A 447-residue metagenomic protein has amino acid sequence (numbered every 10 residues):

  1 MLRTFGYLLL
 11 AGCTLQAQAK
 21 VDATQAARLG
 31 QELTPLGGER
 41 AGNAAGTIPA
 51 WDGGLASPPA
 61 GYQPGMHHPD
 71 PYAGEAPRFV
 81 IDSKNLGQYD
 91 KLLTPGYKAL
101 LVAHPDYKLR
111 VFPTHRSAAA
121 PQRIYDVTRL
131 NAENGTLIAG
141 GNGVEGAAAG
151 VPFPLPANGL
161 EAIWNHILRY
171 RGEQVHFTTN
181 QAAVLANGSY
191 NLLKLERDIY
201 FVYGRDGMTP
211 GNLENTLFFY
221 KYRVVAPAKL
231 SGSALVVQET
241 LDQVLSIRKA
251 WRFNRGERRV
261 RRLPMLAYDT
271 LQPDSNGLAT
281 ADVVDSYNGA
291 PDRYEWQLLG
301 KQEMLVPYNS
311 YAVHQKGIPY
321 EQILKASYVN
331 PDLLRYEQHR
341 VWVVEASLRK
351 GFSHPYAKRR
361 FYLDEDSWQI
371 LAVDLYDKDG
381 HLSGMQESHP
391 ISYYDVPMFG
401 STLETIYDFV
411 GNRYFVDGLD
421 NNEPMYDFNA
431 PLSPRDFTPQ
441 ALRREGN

Functional and structural regions predicted by a protein language model:
M1-G6: Bacterial N-terminal signal peptides that target proteins for export
L8-L10: Conserved ASCE/P-loop NTPase catalytic core
G12-A17: N-terminal signal peptide c-region/cleavage motif recognized by signal peptidases
K20, P58-Y62, H68-P71, D126-G140 (+3 more regions): Charged/polar interaction segments and conserved charged motifs
K20-V21, A26-G54, I81, T94 (+2 more regions): Gly/Pro-enriched, hydrophobic low-complexity segments that function as extracytoplasmic propeptides/linkers
A23-N254: Solvent-exposed N-terminal domain segments of exported/luminal and surface proteins
T178-L230, V284-F361, L371: Extended beta-strand-rich segments in extracellular/periplasmic secretory proteins, especially within noncatalytic
N422-N447: Long, C-terminal catalytic modules of enzymes
